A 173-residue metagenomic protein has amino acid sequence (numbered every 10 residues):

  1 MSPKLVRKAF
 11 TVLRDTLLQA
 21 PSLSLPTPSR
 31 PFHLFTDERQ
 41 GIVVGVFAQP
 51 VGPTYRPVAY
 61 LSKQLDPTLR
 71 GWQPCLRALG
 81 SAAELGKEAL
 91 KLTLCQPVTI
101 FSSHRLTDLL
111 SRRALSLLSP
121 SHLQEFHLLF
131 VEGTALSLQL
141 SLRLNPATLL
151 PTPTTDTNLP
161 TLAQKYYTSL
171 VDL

Functional and structural regions predicted by a protein language model:
M1-L173: Acidic, metal-ion-coordinating active-site neighborhood of RNase H-like domains and the RT-RNase H "connection"/linker
